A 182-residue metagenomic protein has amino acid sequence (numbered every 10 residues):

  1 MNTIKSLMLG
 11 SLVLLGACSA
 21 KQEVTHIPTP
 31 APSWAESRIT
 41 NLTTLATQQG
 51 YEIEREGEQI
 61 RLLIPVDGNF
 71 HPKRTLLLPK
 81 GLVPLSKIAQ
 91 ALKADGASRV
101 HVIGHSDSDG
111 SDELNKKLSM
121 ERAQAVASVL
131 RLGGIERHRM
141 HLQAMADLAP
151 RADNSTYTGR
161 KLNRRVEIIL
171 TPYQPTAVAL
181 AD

Functional and structural regions predicted by a protein language model:
N2-Q59, L76, T176: N-terminal targeting leaders that direct proteins to extracytoplasmic destinations
G16, Q90, A127-S128: Core alpha-helical elements of the protein kinase catalytic domain, predominantly the helix directly N-terminal
E23-T25, R61-P72: Acidic/histidine-rich, surface-exposed loop or edge segments in extracytoplasmic proteins
P28-P32, N69-L78, D112-N115: Second-shell loop/turn segments in exported
I39-R55, N69-I103, I168, P175 (+1 more regions): Periplasmic peptidoglycan-binding/anchoring modules of Gram-negative envelope and division proteins
E58, D67, H105-D107: Short connector loops/turns at beta-strand edges and beta->alpha or beta->beta junctions
I60, S98-V100, M140, V166: Conserved beta-strand core positions
H105-V178: Periplasmic OmpA-like peptidoglycan-binding domain that tethers envelope proteins to the cell wall
